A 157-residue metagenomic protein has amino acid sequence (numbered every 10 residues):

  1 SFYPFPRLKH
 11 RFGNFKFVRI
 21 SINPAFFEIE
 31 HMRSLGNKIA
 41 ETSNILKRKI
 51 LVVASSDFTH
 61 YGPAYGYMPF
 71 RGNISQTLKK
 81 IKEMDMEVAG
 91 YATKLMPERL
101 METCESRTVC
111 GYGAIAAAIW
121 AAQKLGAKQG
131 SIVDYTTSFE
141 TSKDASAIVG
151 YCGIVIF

Functional and structural regions predicted by a protein language model:
S1-I50, Y61-F157: Flexible, D/E/H-enriched segments
V52-A54: Residue-level marker for buried hydrophobic side chains located in beta-strands that build the well-ordered beta-sheet
F58: Active-site metal-binding loops of divalent metal-dependent hydrolases
